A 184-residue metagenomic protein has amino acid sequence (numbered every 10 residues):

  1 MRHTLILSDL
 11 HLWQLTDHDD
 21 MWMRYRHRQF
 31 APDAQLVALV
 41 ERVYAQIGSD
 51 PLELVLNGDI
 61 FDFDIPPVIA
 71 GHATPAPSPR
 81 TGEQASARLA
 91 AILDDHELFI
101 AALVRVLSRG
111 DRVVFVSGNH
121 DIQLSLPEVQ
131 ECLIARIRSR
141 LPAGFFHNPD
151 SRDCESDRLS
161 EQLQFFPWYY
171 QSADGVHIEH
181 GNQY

Functional and structural regions predicted by a protein language model:
M1-Y184: Extended recognition/assembly regions associated with phosphoester-bond processing machinery
